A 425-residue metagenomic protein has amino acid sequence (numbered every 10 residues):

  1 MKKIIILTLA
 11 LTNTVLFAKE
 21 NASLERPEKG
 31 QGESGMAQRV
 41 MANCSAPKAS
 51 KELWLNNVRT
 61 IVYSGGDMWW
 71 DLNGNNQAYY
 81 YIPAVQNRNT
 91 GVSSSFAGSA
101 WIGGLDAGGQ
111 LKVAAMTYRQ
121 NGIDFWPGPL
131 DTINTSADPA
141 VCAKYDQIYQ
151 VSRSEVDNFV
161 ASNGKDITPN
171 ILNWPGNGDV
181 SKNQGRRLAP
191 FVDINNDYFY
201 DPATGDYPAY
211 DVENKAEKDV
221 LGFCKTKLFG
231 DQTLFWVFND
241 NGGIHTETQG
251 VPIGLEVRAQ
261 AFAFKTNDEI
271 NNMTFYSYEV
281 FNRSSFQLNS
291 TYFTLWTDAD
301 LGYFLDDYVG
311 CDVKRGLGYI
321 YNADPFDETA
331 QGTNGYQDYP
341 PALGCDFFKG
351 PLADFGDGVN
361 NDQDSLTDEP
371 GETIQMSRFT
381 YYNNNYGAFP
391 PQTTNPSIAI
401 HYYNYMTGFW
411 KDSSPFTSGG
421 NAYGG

Functional and structural regions predicted by a protein language model:
M1-L24: Bacterial Sec-dependent N-terminal signal peptides
K19-G425: A long-range scaffold signal marking pre-active-site subdomains of enzyme folds
